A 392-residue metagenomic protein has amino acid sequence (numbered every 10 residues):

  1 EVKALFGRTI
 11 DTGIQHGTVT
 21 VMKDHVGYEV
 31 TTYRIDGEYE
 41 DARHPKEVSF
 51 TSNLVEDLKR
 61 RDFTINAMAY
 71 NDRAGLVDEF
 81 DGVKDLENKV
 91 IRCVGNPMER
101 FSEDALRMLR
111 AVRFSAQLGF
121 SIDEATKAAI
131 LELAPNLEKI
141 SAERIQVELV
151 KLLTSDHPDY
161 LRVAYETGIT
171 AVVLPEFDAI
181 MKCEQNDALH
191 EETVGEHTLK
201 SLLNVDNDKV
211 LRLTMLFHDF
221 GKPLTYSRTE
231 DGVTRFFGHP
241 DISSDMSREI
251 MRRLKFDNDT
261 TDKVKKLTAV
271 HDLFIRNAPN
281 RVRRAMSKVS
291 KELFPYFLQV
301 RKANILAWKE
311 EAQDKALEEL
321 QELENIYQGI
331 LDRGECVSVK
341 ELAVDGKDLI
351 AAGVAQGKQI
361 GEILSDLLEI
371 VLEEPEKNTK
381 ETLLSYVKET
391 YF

Functional and structural regions predicted by a protein language model:
E1-F392: Catalytic cores of the polymerase beta-like nucleotidyltransferase superfamily and closely associated nucleotide
